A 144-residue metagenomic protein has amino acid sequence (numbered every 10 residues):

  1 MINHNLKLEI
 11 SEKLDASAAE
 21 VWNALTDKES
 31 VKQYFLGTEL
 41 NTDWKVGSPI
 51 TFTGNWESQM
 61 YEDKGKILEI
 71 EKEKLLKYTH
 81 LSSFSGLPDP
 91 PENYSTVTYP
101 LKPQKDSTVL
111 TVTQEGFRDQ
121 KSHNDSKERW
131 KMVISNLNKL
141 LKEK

Functional and structural regions predicted by a protein language model:
M1-E39: Hydrophobic ligand-binding cavity/cleft-lining segments
N5-S11, P49, E62, L75 (+2 more regions): Intrinsic-disorder/low-complexity, polar/charged segments enriched in Ser/Thr/Lys/Arg/Asp/Glu/Gln
E9-I10, E29-E62: Short beta-edge strand/loop motif at the mouth of beta-sheet-based domains
K13-S17, T53, K102-Q104, T113-F117: Solvent-exposed residues in well-ordered beta-strands and their adjoining turns, especially edge/terminal strands
V21-W22, V31, I50-F52, I67 (+4 more regions): Hydrophobic pocket/interface hotspot
T26-D27, K72, K142-E143: Residues at helix-coil transition
L40-D43, M60-Q104, E115: Hydrophobic-ligand binding "helix-grip"
V109, G116-K144: A conserved amphipathic terminal alpha-helix motif
